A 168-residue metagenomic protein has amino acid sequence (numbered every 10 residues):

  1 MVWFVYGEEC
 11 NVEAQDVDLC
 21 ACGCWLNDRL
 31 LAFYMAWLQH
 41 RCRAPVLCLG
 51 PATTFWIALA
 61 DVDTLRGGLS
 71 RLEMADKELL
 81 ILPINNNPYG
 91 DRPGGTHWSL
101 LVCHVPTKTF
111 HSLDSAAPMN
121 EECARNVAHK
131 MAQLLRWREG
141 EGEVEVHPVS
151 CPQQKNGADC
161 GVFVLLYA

Functional and structural regions predicted by a protein language model:
M1-S99, C103-F110: Cysteine protease catalytic domains with a Cys-His-Asp triad
D63-A168: Cysteine protease-like catalytic core of ubiquitin/ubiquitin-like
